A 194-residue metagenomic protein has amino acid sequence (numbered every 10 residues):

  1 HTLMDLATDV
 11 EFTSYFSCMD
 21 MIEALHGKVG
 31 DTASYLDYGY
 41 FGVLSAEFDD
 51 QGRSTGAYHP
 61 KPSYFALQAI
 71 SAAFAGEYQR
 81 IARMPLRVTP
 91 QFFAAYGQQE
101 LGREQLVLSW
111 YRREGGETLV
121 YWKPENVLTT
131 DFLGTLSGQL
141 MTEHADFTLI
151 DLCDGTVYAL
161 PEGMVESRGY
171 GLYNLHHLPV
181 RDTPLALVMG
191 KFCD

Functional and structural regions predicted by a protein language model:
H1, D31-T32, T55, S137 (+2 more regions): Short, flexible coil/linker segments at or flanking structured domains
L3-T130, T156-V157: Aromatic- and carboxylate-lined catalytic core of secreted/periplasmic carbohydrate-active enzymes
F93-D194: C-terminal beta-sandwich/jelly-roll accessory domains of carbohydrate-active enzymes
